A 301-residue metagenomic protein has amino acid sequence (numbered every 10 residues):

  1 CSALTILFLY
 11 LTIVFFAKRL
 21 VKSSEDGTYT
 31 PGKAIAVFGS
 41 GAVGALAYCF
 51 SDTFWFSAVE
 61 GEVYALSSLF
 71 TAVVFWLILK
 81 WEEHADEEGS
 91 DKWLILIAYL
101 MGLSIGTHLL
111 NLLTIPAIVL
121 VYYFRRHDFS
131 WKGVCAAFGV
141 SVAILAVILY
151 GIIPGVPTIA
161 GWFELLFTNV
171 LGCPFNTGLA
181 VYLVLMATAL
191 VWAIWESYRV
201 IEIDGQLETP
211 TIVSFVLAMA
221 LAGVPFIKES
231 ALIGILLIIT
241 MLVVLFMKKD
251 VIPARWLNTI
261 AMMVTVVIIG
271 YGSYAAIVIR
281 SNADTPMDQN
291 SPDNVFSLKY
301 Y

Functional and structural regions predicted by a protein language model:
C1-T28, V73-L77: Transmembrane-helix motifs of polytopic, lipid-linked glycan transferases
C1-Y10, K33-S40, G44-D52, S68-A72: Transmembrane alpha-helical segments of multi-pass membrane glycosylation machinery that act on lipid-linked glycans
A17, Y29-I35, V74-L94, M101 (+2 more regions): Membrane-interface transmembrane helices that cradle and orient dolichyl/undecaprenyl
G44-L46, W93-T107, L217-F226: Membrane-interface alpha helices of multi-pass inner-membrane proteins
T53-Y64, L110: Short acidic/glycine- and proline-prone juxtamembrane loop motifs at membrane-interface regions of multi-pass membrane
L110-Y122, P154-T158, A231-I238: Transmembrane-embedded, aromatic-rich helix segments that form part of the hydrophobic channel/pocket engaging
D128-G139, L171-V181, E202-I212, S230-I233 (+1 more regions): Membrane-interfacial entry segments at the cytosolic side of transmembrane helices
N258-Y301: Aromatic-rich transmembrane-lumenal/periplasmic boundary elements in polytopic membrane proteins
